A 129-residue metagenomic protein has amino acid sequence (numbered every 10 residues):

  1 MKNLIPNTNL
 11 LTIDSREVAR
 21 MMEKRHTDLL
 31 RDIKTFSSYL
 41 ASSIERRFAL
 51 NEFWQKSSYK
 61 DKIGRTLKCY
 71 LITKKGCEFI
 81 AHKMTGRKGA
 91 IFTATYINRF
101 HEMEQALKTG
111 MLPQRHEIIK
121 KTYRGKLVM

Functional and structural regions predicted by a protein language model:
M1-I118: An anion-engaging/catalytic patch
R115-M129: Charged/polar low-complexity intrinsically disordered segments, enriched in acidic residues
